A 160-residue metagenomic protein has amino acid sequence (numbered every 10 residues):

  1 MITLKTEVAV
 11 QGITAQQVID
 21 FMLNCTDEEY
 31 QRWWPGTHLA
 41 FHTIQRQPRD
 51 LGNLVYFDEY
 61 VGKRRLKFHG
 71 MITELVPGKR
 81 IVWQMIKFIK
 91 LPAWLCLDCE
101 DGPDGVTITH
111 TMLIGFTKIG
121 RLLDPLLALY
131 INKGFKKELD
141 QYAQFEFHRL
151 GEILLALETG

Functional and structural regions predicted by a protein language model:
M1-Q47: Hydrophobic ligand-binding cavity/cleft-lining segments
T3-K5, R65-H69, L91-L95: Short, surface-exposed coil-to-beta transition loops
G12-Q16, R46-R49, T73-G78, D98-T107 (+1 more regions): A short, structured loop/turn motif at beta-sheet edges
V18-M22, V55, I72, I108-H110 (+1 more regions): Hydrophobic pocket/interface hotspot
D27-H69, G78: Short beta-edge strand/loop motif at the mouth of beta-sheet-based domains
H38-I44, Q144-G160: Short, highly charged C-terminal tails/helix-capping segments
L66-I86, K90: A contiguous binding-surface segment within folded domains or other stable secondary-structure elements
M85-Q141: Beta-strand/loop substructures that line and gate deep hydrophobic ligand-binding cavities in soluble
